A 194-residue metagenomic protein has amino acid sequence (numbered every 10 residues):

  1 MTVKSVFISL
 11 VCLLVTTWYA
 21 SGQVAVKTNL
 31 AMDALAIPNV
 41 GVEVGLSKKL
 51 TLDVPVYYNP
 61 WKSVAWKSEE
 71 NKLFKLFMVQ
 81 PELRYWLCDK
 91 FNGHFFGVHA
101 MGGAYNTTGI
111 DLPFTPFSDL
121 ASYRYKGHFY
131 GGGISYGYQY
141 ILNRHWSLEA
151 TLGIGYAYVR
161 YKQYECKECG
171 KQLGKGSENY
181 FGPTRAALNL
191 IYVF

Functional and structural regions predicted by a protein language model:
M1-A25, L190, F194: Bacterial Sec-dependent N-terminal signal peptides
K4, D33-A34, Y130-G131, G182: Short hydrophobic/aromatic segments of transmembrane alpha-helices and their interfaces
C12, V42, F77, C88 (+1 more regions): Generic recognition of cysteine residues
S21-G22, T28-N29, S118, R124-Y125 (+1 more regions): Short leucine-rich amphipathic alpha-helices used at interfaces
A25-V44, N59, K90: Solvent-exposed loop/turn segments connecting transmembrane beta-strands in outer-membrane beta-barrel proteins
N39-V40, A65-W66, K162: Short, glycine/acidic-enriched capping/hinge loops at junctions between secondary-structure elements
V44-A150, A187-Y192: Gram-negative (and chloroplast) outer-membrane scaffold detector with strong preference for beta-barrel transmembrane
N143-F194: Predominantly the C-terminal beta-signal and adjacent terminal strand-loop region of outer-membrane beta-barrel
